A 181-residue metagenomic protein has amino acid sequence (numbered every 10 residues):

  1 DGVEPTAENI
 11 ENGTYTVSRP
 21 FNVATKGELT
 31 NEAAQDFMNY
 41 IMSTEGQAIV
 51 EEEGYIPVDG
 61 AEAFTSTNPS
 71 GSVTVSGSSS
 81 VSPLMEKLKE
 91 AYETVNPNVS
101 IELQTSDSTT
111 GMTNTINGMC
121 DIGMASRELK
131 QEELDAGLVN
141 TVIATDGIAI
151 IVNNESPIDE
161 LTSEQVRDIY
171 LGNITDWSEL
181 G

Functional and structural regions predicted by a protein language model:
D1-G181: Exported/periplasmic ABC-transporter solute-binding proteins
